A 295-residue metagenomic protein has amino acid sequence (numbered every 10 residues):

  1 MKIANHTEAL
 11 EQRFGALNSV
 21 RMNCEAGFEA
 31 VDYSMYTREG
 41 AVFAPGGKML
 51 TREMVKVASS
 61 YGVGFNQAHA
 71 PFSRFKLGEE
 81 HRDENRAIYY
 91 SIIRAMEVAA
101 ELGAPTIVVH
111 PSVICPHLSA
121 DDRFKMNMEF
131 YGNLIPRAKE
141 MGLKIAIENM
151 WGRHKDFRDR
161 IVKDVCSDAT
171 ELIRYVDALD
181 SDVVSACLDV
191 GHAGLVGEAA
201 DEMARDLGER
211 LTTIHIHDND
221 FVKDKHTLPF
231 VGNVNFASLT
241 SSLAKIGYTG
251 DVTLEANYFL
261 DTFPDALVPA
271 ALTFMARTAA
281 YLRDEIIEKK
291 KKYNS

Functional and structural regions predicted by a protein language model:
M1-A4, Q12-G27, S59, P105 (+3 more regions): Histidine-acidic metal/acid-base catalytic patches
H6-L10, S34-R38, A70-S73, S112-I114 (+4 more regions): Active-site beta-loop-alpha junctions enriched in small/polar residues
S19, M54, A95, L134 (+1 more regions): Aromatic/hydrophobic pocket-lining residues that form π-stacking "cages" and hydrophobic walls in ligand
D32, Q67, V108, A146 (+2 more regions): Conserved beta-strand positions in the central sheet of alpha/beta enzyme cores
D32-V55: Glycine-rich, proline-tolerant flexible connector loops at the mouths of alpha/beta enzymes
E39-V42, N66, R74-G78, T262: Short active-site-adjacent helix-start/loop capping segments
A44-P45, H81-N85, I161-V162, H226-V231: Short glycine-enriched, charge-decorated loop/helix-capping segments at active-site entrances that position
V57-G64, L77-S185, L195, F274 (+2 more regions): Active-site acidic/histidine proton-transfer and metal-coordination neighborhood in alpha/beta enzyme cores
